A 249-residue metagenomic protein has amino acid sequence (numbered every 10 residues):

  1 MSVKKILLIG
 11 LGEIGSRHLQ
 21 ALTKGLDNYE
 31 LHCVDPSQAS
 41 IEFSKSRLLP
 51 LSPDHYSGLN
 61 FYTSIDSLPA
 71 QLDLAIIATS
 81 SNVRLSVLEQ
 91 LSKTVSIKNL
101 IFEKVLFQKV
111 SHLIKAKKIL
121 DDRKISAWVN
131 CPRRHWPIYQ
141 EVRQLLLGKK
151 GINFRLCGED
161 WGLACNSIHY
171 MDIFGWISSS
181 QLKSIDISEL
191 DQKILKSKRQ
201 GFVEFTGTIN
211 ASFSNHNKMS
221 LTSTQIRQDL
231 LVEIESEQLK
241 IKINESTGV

Functional and structural regions predicted by a protein language model:
M1-P53: N-terminal Rossmann-like dinucleotide-binding module
S16, Q20-K24, S46, E89 (+4 more regions): Short, well-ordered alpha-helices that flank and scaffold nucleotide-derived cofactor binding pockets
H18, P50-I119: Beta-loop-alpha module in the N-terminal Rossmann-like domain of NAD(P)-dependent dehydrogenases, especially those
N28-Y29, V95-N99, R123-I125: A short helix->loop->beta-strand "cap" motif at the edges of active sites that frequently abuts
T63, F102, V129-C131, D186-E189: Short loop/edge segments at beta-strand edges and connector loops that shape dinucleotide/nucleotide cofactor-binding
I65, L74-I77, L106-M171: A contiguous active-site-proximal alpha/beta segment in oxidoreductase catalytic domains
F154-D229, E233: Rossmann-like dinucleotide-binding domain that binds NAD(P)(H)
E235-V249: C-terminal glycine/acidic-rich active-site capping loop/insertion
